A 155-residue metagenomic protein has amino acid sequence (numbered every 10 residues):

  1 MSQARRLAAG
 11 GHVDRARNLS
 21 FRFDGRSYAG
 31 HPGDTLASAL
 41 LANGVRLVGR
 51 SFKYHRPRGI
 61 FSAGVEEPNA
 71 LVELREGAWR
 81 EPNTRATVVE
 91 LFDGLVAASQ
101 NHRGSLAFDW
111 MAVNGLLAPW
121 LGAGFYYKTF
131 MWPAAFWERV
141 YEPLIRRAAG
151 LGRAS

Functional and structural regions predicted by a protein language model:
M1-N18, S38, A42, L47-V48 (+1 more regions): Terminal leader/tail segments of proteins
G11-V13, S20, A29, S62: Short secondary-structure boundary/capping segments within folded domains
L19-F21, V72: A short beta-strand micro-motif
D24-D34: Short, contiguous acidic and Ser/Thr-rich linear segments
T35-L36, G77: Short, glycine-/Ser/Thr-/acidic-enriched flexible segments
F52, R56-S155: Fe-S ferredoxin-like electron-transfer domains and their immediately adjacent linker/connector regions across
